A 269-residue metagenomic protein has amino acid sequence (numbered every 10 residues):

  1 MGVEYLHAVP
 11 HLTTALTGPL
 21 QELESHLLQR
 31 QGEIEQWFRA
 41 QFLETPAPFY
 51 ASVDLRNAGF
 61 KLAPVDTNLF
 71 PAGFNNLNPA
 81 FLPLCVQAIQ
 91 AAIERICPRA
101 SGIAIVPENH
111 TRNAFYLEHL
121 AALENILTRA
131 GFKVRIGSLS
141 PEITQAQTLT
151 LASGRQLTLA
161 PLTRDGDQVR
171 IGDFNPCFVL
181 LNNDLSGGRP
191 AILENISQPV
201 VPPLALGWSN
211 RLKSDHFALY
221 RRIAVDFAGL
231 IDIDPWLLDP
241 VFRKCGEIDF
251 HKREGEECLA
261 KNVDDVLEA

Functional and structural regions predicted by a protein language model:
M1-A146, C177: ATP-dependent carboxylate activation and anion-phosphoryl transfer catalytic cores that bind Mg-ATP to form
A88, T111-E268: Conserved N-proximal alpha/beta basic substrate-recognition cap immediately N-terminal to, or forming the N-lobe
